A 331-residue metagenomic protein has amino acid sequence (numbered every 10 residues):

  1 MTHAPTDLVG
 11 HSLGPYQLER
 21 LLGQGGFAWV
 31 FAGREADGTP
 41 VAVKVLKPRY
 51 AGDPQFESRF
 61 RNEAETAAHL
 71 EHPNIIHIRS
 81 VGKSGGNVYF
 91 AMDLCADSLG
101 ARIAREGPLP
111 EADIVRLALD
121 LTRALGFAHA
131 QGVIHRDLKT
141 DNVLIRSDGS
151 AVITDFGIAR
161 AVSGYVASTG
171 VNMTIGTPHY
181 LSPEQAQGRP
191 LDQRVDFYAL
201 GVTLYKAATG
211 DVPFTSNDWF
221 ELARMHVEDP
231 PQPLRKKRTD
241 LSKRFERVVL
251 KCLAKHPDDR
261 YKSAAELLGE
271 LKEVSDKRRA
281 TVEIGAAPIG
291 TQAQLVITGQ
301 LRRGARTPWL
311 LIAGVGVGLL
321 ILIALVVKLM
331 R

Functional and structural regions predicted by a protein language model:
W29: Conserved N-lobe ATP-binding subsite of Hanks-type protein kinase domains, especially the beta3 VAIK lysine
K47-H69: AlphaC helix of the eukaryotic protein kinase fold
G52-P54, S147-P190: Activation segment of protein kinases
V81: Activation-segment/catalytic-loop signature of the eukaryotic protein kinase fold
G85-S98, R102: Conserved short submotifs of the Hanks-type protein kinase catalytic core that shape the nucleotide-binding pocket
L117-A118: Activation segment signature within eukaryotic-like protein kinase domains
R123-V133: Protein kinase catalytic-loop region centered on the HRD/HxD motif
T177-V282: C-terminal lobe helix-coil module of Hanks-type protein kinase domains
